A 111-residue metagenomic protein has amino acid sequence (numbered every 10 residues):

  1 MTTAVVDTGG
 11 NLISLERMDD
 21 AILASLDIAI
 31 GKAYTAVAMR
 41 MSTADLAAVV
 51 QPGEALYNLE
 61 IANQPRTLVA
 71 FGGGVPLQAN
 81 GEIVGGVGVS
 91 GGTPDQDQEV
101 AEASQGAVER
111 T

Functional and structural regions predicted by a protein language model:
M1-T111: Flexible, solvent-exposed loop/hinge segments and secondary-structure transition points
